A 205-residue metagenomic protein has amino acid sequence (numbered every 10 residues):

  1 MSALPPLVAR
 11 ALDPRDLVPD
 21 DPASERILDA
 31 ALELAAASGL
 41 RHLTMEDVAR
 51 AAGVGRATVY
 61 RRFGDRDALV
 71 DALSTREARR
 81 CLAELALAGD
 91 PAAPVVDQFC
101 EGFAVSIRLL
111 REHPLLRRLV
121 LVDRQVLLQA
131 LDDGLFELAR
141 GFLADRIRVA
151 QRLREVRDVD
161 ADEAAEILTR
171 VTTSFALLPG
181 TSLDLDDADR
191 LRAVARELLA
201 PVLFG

Functional and structural regions predicted by a protein language model:
M1-P14, R108, G141-L153, D162 (+2 more regions): C-terminal peripheral helix-coil segments that are non-catalytic and often amphipathic
M1-S38, H42-A51, A68-D71, R79: Basic, helix-initiating cap at the start of DNA-binding domains
R26, A68, D97-V105, E163-R170 (+1 more regions): Amphipathic alpha-helical interaction segments
G53-F63: Short hydrophobic/aromatic patch on the recognition helix
A72, A83-E112, A165-L168: Hydrophobic alpha-helical connector segments
R79-L82, L127-L153, D162-E166: Amphipathic alpha-helical packing segments from all-alpha helical-bundle domains
I107-D132: Amphipathic alpha-helical segments used for helix-helix packing
